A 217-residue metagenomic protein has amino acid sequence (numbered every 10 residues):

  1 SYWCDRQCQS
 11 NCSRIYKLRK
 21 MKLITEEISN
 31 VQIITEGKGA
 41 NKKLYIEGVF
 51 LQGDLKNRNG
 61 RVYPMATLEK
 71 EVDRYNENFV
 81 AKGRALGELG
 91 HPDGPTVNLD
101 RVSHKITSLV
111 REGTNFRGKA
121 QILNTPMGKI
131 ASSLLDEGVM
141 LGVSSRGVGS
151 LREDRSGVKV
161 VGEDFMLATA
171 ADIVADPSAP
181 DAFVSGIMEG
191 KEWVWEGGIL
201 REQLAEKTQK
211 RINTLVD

Functional and structural regions predicted by a protein language model:
C8-S10: Cationic, low-complexity basic patches in intrinsically disordered or flexible, solvent-exposed regions
C12-K82, R211: Polar/acidic, low-complexity leader/linker segments enriched in S/T/G and N/D
K43-G48, A85-E88, N98, S103-K207: Residue microenvironments linked to proteolytic maturation and disulfide-stabilized extracellular modules
Q52-R61, D93-V97, P126-K129: Short, surface-exposed beta-strand/loop "edge" segments at domain boundaries and coil↔beta transitions
N78-T96: Amphipathic interaction/junction segments at domain boundaries or subunit interfaces
Q203-D217: Charge-rich (especially acidic), low-complexity segments
